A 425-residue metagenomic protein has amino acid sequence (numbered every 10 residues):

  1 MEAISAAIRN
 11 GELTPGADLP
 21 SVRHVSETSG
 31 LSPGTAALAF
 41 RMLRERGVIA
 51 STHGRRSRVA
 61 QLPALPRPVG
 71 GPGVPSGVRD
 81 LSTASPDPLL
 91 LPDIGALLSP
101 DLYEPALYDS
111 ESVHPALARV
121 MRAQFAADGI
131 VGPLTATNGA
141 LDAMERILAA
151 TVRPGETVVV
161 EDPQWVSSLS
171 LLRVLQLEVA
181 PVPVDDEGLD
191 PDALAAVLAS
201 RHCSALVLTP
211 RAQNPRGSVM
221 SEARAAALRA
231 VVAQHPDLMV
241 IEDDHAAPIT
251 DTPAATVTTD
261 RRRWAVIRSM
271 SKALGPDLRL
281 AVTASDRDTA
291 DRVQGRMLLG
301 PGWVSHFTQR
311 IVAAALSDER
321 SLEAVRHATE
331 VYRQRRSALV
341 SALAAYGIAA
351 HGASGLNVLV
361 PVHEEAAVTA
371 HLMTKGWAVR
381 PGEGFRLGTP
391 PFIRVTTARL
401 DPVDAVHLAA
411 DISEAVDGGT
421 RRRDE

Functional and structural regions predicted by a protein language model:
M1-L107, R119, L298, W303-S305 (+8 more regions): N-terminal basic, amphipathic alpha-helical segments
A50-S51, A350, V379-R380: Short beta-strand "wing" residues that participate in macromolecule-binding interfaces
P86, P210-Q213, K272, L400: Short glycine-rich anion-binding loops that position phosphate/pyrophosphate groups of nucleotides and phosphorylated
P105-P236, P248-R262, D424: Conserved core of the PLP fold type I
D243-D244: Walker B catalytic acidic pair
V266-T329: Conserved core segment of the aminotransferase class I/II
A284, L359-P361, T396-A398: Short hydrophobic/aromatic beta-strand micro-patches that form the beta-sheet surface supporting nucleotide- or nucleic
T329-V340, G347-V362: Conserved glycine-rich beta-strand-loop-beta hairpin in the small C-terminal domain of fold type I
